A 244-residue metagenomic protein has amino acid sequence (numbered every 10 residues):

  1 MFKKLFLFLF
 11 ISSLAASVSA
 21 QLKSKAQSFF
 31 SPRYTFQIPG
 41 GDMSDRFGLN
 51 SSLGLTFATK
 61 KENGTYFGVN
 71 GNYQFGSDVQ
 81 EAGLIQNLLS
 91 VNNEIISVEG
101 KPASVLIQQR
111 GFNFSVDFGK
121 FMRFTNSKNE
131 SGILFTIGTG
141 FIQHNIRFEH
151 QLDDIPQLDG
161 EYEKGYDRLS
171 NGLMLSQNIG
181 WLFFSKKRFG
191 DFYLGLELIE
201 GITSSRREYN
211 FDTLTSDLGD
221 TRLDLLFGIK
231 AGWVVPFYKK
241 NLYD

Functional and structural regions predicted by a protein language model:
K4-L14: Sec-dependent N-terminal signal peptides
A15-S19: N-terminal signal peptide c-region/cleavage motif recognized by signal peptidases
A20-N70, Q74, G232, P236 (+1 more regions): Short glycine/proline- and aromatic-enriched beta-strand/turn motifs that initiate or cap beta-hairpins
Q21-Q27, N63-G64, F124-G132, F184-F192 (+1 more regions): Short loop/turn motifs that connect adjacent beta-strands in outer-membrane beta-barrel proteins
P32-Y34, L55-T59, G71-Y73, F114-K120 (+4 more regions): Residues on the lipid-exposed face of transmembrane beta-strands in outer-membrane beta-barrel proteins
T35-G41, G76-D78, F121-T125, H144 (+2 more regions): Sequence/structural signature of outer-membrane beta-barrel proteins
G41-R46, D78-G111, H144-G172, T203-D212 (+1 more regions): Extracellular/periplasm-exposed beta-strand and loop segments of Gram-negative cell-envelope proteins, dominated by
Q177, F183-D244: Predominantly the C-terminal beta-signal and adjacent terminal strand-loop region of outer-membrane beta-barrel
